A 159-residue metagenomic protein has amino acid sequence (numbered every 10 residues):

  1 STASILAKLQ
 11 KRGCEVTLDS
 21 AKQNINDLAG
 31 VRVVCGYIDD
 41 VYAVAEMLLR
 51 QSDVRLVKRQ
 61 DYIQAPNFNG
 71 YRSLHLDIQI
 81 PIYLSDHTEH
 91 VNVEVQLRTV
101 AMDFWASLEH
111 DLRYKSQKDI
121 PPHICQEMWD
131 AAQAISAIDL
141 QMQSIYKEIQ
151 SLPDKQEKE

Functional and structural regions predicted by a protein language model:
S1-L28: A glycine-rich, hydrophobic loop/mini-helix early in the fold
K22, C35-S144: Long beta-strand-rich cores associated with HINT superfamily self-processing modules
L28-V34: Terminal, regulation- and interaction-focused segments at domain boundaries
S144-E159: Intrinsically disordered, low-complexity acidic/polar and Pro/Ser/Thr-rich regulatory regions that often function as
